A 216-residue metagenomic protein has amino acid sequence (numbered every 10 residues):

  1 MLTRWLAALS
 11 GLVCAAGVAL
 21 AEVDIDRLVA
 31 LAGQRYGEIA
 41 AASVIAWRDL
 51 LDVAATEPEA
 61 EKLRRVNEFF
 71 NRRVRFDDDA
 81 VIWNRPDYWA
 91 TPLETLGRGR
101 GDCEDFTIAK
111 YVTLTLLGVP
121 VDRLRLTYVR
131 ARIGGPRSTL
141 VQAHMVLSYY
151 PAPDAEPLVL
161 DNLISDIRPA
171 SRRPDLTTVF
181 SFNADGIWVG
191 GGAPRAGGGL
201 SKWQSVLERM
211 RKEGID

Functional and structural regions predicted by a protein language model:
M1-L2: N-terminal secretory signal peptides that target proteins for export/translocation
W5-A16: Bacterial N-terminal signal peptides
A19-D216: A structural boundary/capping signal
